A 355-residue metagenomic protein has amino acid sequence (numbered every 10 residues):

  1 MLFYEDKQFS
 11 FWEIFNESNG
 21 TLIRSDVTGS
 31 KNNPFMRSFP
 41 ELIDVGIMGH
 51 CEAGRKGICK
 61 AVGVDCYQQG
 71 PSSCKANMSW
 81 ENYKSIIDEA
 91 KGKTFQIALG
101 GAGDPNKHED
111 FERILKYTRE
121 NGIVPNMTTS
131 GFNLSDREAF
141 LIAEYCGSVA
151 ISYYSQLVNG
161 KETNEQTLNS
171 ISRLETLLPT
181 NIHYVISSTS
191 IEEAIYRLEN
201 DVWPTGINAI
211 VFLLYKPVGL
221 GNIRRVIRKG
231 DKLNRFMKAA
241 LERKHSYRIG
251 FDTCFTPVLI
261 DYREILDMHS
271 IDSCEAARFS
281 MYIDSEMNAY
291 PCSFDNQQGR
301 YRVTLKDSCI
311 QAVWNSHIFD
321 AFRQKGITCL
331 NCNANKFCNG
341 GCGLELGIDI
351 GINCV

Functional and structural regions predicted by a protein language model:
M1-M36, I58-C59, R300, Q324-V355: Radical SAM enzyme core and accessory elements
P34-E81: Canonical Radical SAM [4Fe-4S] cluster-binding loop centered on the CxxxCxxC motif and its immediate flanking residues
H50-E52, F132-N133, Q156, S187-T189 (+5 more regions): Short, solvent-exposed loop/turn segments at secondary-structure junctions
N77-D88, E345-V355: Short cysteine/histidine-rich metal-coordination sites, predominantly Zn2+-binding motifs
W80-A102, K107-Y215, R224: Radical SAM/AdoMet-radical enzyme domain recognition
K229-I265, N288-G340: C-terminal accessory region of radical SAM enzymes
C274-A277: Short, small/polar residue-rich loop motifs at catalytic or cofactor-binding pockets
I283-D284: Short, acidic, Ser/Thr-enriched surface-loop or helix-capping motifs
